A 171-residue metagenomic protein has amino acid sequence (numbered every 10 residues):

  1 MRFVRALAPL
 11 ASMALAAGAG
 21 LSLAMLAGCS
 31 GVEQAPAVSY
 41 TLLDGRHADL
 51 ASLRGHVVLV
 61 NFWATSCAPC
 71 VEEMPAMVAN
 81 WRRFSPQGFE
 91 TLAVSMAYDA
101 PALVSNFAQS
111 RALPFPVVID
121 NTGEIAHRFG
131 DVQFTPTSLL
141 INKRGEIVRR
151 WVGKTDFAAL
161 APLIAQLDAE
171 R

Functional and structural regions predicted by a protein language model:
M1-A27: Sec-dependent bacterial lipoprotein signal peptides
A27-A51: N-terminal "domain-start" segment that seeds a small globular fold
A35-P36, V58, T135-P136: Short loop/turn microsegments at loop-to-beta-strand junctions
D49-V71: Short active-site neighborhood of thiol/selenol oxidoreductases, capturing the structured segment around
V71-R111, N121-H127: Structural microenvironment flanking redox-active thiols in thiol-disulfide oxidoreductases
N106-P114, N121-A165: Thiol/disulfide oxidoreductase modules built on the thioredoxin-like
